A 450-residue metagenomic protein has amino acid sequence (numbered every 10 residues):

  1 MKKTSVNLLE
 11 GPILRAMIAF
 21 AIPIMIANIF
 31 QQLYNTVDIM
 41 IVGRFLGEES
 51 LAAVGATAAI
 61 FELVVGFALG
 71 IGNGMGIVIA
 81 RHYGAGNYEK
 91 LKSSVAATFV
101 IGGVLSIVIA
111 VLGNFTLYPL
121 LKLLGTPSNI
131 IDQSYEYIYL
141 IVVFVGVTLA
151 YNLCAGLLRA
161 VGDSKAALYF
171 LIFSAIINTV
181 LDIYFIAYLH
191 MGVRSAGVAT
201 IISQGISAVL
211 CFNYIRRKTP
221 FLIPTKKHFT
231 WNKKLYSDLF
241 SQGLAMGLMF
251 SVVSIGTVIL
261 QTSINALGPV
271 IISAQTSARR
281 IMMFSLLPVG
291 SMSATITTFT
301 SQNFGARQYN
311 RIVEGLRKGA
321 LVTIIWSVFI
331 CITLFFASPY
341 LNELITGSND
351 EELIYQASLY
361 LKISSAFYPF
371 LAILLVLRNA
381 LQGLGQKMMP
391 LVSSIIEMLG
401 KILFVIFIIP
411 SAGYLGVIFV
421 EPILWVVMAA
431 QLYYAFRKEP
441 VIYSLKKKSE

Functional and structural regions predicted by a protein language model:
M1-A21, I79-G146, Y188-L244, T300-F367 (+1 more regions): Short alpha-helical transmembrane segments in multi-pass integral membrane proteins
E10, L14-L33, V37, I60-F67 (+7 more regions): Residue-level signal for short hydrophobic patches within transmembrane helices of multi-pass membrane transporters
A19-D38, L140, Y151, S174 (+4 more regions): Transmembrane helical elements of multi-pass membrane transporters/channels
I29, L33-L51, L121-S128, Y184-M191 (+5 more regions): Helix-terminus/linker motif at the lipid-water interface of multi-pass membrane proteins
L46-A59, S134, I138, G197 (+2 more regions): Small-residue hotspots at the loop-to-helix junctions and early N-terminal turns of transmembrane alpha-helices
L51-V111, T148-A167, Q275-S338, L371-G385 (+1 more regions): Small-residue-rich hydrophobic transmembrane alpha-helices
G72, L140-R159, A167-A175, A196-V209 (+4 more regions): Short runs within selected transmembrane alpha-helices of multi-pass transporters and secretion channels
G113, G156, D182, C211-I215 (+6 more regions): Structural signal for membrane-spanning alpha-helices in multi-pass inner-membrane proteins, emphasizing helix cores
